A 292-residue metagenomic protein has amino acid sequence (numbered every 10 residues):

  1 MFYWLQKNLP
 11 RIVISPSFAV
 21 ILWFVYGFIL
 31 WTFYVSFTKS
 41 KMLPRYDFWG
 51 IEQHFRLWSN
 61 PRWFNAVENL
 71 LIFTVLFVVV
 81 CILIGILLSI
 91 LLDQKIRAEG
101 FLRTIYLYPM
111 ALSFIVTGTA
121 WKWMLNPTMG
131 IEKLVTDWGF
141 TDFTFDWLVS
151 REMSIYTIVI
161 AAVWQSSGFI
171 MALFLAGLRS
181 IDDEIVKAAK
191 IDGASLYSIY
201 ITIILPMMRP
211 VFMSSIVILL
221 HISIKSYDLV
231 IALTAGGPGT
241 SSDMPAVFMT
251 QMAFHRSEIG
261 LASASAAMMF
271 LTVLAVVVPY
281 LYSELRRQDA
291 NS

Functional and structural regions predicted by a protein language model:
Y3-S292: A structural signal for multi-pass alpha-helical bundles of membrane permease subunits that mediate small-molecule
